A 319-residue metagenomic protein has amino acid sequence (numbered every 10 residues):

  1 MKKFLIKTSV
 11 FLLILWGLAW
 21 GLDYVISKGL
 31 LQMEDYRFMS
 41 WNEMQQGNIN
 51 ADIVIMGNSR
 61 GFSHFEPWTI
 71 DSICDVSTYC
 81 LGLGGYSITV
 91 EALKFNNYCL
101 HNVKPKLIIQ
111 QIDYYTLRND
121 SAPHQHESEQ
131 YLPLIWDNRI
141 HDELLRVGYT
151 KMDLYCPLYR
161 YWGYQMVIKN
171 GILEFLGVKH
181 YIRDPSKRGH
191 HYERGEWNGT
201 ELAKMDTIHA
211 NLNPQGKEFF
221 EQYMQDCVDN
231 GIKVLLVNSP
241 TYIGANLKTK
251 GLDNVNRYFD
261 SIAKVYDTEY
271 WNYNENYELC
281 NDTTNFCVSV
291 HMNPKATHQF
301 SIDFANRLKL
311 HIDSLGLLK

Functional and structural regions predicted by a protein language model:
I6-Y24: Hydrophobic membrane-insertion alpha-helices, especially the h-region of bacterial N-terminal signal peptides
I26-Q46: Alpha-helical transmembrane signal-anchor/signal-peptide segments
I53-G57, M292: Short hydrophobic beta-strand that contains or immediately precedes a catalytic carboxylate
M56, R60-E143: Membrane-embedded segments
Q125-I232, K319: Secreted/periplasmic serine-hydrolase-like ester/acetyl group-modifying domain
Q215, M224, V228, L235-V290: Extended hydrophobic/aromatic segments used for targeting, binding, or gating
V288-K319: Histidine-centered active-site loop/cap adjacent to the catalytic His in serine esterases/O-acetyl transfer systems
